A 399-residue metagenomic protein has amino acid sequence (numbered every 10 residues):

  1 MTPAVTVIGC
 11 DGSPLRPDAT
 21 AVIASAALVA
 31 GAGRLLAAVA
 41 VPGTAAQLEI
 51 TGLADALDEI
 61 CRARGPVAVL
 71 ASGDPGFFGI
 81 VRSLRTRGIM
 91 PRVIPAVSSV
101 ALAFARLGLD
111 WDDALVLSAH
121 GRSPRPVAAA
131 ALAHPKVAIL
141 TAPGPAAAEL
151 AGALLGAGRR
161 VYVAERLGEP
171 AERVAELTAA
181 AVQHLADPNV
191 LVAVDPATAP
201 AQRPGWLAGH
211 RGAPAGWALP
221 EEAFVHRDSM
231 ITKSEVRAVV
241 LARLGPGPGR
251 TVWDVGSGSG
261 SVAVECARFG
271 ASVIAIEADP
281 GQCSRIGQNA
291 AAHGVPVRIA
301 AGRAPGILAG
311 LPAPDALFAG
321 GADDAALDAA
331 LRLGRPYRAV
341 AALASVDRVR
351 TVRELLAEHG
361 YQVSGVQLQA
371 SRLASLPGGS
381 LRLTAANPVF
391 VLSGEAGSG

Functional and structural regions predicted by a protein language model:
M1-T6, P17-A21, G65-V67, A133-S229: A contiguous loop/helix-start segment that scaffolds small-molecule binding in enzyme catalytic cores
M1-V97, A101-A103, P124, G270-E277 (+3 more regions): Class I S-adenosyl-L-methionine
S99-V100, F104-P135, A142-P143, L150: Short, glycine-/small-residue-rich phosphate/pyrophosphate-handling segment
G249-G258: Conserved class I S-adenosyl-L-methionine
S259-A271: Conserved SAM-binding loop of SAM-dependent methyltransferases across substrates and taxa, primarily the Class I
E277-Q282, G321-A322, A344: Short beta->alpha hinge that forms the Motif I/post-I loop of the SAM-binding pocket
I286-G287: Conserved SAM-binding loop
L331-P388: C-terminal substrate-binding/active-site "lid" region of AdoMet-derived donor-dependent transferases
